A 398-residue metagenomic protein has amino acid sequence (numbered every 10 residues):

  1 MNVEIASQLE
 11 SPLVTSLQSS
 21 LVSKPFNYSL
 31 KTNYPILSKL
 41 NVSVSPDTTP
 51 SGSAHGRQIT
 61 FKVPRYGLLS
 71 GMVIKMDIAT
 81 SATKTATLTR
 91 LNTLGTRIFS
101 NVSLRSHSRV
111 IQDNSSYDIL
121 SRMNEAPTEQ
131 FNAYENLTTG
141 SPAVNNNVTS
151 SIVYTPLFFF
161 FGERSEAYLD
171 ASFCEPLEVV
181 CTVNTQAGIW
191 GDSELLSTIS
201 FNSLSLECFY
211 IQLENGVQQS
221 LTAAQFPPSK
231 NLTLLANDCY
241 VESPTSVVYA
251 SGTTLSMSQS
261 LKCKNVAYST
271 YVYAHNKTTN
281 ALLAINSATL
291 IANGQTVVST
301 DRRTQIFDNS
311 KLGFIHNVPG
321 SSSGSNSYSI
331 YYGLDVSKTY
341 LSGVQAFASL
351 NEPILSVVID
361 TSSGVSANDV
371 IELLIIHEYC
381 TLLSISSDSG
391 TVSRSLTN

Functional and structural regions predicted by a protein language model:
M1-N398: Short, low-complexity Pro/Thr/Gly
